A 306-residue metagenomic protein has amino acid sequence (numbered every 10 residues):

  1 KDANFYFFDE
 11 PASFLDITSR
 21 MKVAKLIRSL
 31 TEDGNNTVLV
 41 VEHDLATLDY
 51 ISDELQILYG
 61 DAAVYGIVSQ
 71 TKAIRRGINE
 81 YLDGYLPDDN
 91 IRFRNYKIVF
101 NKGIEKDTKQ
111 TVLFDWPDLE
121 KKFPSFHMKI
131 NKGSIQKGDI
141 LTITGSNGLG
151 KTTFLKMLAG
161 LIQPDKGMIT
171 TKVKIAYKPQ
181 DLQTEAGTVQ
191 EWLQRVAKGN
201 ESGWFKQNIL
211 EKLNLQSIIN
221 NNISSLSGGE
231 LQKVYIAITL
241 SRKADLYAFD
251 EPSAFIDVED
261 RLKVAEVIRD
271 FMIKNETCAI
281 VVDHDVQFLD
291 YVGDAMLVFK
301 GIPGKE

Functional and structural regions predicted by a protein language model:
K1-A3, K122, P179-L231, I238 (+1 more regions): ABC-family P-loop ATPase nucleotide-binding domains
A3-N4, K243-D245: A residue-level structural signal marking coil residues immediately N-terminal to beta-strands within the ABC ATPase
F8-P11, T18, F249-P252, E259: Walker B catalytic motif
R20-G34, R261-N275: Helical segment within the ABC ATPase nucleotide-binding domain
N35-V41, E276-V282: Conserved H-loop
D44-R75, S134-S146, T152-S202, D285 (+2 more regions): ABC ATPase nucleotide-binding domain signature region
Y59-K132, A197-Q207, E306: Pre-NBD coupling/linker segments of ABC/ABC-like ATPases
T152-L155, V234, I238: ABC ATPase nucleotide-binding domain helices that frame the ATP-binding cleft
